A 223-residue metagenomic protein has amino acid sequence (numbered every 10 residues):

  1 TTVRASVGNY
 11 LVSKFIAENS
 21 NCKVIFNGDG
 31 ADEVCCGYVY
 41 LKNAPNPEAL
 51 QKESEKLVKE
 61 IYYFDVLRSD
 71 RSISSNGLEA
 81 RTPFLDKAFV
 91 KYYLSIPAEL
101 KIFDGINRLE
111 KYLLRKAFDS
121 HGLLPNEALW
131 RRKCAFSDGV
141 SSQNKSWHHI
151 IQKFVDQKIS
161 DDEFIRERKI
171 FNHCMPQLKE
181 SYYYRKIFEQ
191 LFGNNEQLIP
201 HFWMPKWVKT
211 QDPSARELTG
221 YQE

Functional and structural regions predicted by a protein language model:
T2-E33: ATP-dependent adenylation/nucleotidyltransferase module used to activate substrates
R4-G8, L109-E110, E180: Soluble or luminal CAZymes and related metallo-dependent hydrolases
Y10, K14, K116, K186: Active-site phosphate/pyrophosphate- and oxyanion-stabilizing loops and adjacent acidic/basic residues in soluble
E18-N21, A98, G193-N194: Proline-centered flexible-loop/turn and helix-kink motifs
C22-K52, E60-Q177, I199, W203: Mid-to-C-terminal catalytic subdomains of enzymes that bind/position adenosyl phosphate moieties or nucleic-acid
L57: Internal alpha/beta domain cores that form substrate/cofactor-binding pockets in large enzymes and binding proteins
Q157-E223: Acidic, carboxylate-rich catalytic segments that either coordinate divalent cations
